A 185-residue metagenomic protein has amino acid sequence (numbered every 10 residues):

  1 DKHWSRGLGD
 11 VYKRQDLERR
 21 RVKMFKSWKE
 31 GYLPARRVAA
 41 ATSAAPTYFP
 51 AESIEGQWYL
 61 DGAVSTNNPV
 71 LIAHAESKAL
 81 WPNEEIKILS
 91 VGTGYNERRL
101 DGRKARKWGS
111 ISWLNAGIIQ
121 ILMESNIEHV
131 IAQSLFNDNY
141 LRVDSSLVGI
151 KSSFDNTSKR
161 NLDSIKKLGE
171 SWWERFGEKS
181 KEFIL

Functional and structural regions predicted by a protein language model:
D1-Y12: Single conserved hydrophobic/aromatic residue that forms the stacking wall/gate of nucleotide- or nucleobase-binding
D10-E52, A79, R98-R99: Alpha-helical segment proximal to the catalytic Tyr-Lys
Y12, A39, L60-D61, A73 (+2 more regions): Conserved small-residue
Q15, V91-T93: Cofactor-binding loop segments of dinucleotide-utilizing enzymes, especially the Rossmann-like FAD- and NAD(P)+-binding
K26-A35, K104-I111, T157-R160: Acyltransferase/transacylase module recognition
P50-G56, V64-T66, W81, I86 (+4 more regions): C-terminal helical/tail subdomains of lipid-metabolizing enzymes
V70-K78: Short, well-ordered amphipathic alpha-helices
